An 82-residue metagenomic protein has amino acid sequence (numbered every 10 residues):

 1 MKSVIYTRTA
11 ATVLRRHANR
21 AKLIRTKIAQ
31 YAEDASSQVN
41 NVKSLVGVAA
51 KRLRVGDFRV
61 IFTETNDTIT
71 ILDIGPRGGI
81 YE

Functional and structural regions predicted by a protein language model:
M1-D57, T65-L72, G79-E82: Basic, Lys/Arg-enriched alpha-helical interface segments
F62: Short, charged interaction patches at domain edges and termini
